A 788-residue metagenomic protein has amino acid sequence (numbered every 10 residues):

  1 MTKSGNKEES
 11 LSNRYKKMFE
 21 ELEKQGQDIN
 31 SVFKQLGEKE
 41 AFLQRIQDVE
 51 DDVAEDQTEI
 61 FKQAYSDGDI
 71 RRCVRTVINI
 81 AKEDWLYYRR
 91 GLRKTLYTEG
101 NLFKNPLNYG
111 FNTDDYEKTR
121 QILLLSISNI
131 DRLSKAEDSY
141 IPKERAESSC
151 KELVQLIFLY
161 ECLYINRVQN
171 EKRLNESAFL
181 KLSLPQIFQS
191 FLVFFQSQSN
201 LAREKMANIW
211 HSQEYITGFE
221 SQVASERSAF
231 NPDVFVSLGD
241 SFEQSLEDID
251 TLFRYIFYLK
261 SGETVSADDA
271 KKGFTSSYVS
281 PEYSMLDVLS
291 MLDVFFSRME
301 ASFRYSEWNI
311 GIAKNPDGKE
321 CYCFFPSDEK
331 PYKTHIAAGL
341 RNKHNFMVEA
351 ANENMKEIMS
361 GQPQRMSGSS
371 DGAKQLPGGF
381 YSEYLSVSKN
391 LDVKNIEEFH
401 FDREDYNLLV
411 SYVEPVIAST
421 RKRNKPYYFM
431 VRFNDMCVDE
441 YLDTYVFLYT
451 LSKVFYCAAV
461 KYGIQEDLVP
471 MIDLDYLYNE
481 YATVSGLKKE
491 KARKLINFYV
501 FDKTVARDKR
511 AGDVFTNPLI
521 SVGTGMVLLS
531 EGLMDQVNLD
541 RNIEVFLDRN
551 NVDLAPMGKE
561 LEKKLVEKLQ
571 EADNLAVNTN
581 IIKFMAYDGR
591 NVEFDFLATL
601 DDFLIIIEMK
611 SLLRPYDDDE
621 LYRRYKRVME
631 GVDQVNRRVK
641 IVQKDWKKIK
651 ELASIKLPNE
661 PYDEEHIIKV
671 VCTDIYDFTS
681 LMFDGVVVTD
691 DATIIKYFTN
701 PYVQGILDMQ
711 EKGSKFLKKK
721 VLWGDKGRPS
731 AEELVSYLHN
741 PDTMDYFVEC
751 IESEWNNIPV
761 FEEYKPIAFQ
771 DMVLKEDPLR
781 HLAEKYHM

Functional and structural regions predicted by a protein language model:
M1-P556, K563, E571, K644-V670 (+1 more regions): Acidic, metal-dependent phosphodiester-chemistry machinery of nucleic-acid enzymes
G558, E562, G589-R590, V628-Q634: Active-site-proximal structural scaffolding
Q570-R590: A short acidic/basic microdomain associated with nuclease active sites
G589-V592, R614-Y616, D677-T679: Flexible loop/turn segments at secondary-structure boundaries
A598-Y616: Active-site beta-strand-loop-beta-strand hairpin of nuclease catalytic cores that positions key catalytic residues
S611-C672: Catalytic cores of nucleic-acid endonucleases
